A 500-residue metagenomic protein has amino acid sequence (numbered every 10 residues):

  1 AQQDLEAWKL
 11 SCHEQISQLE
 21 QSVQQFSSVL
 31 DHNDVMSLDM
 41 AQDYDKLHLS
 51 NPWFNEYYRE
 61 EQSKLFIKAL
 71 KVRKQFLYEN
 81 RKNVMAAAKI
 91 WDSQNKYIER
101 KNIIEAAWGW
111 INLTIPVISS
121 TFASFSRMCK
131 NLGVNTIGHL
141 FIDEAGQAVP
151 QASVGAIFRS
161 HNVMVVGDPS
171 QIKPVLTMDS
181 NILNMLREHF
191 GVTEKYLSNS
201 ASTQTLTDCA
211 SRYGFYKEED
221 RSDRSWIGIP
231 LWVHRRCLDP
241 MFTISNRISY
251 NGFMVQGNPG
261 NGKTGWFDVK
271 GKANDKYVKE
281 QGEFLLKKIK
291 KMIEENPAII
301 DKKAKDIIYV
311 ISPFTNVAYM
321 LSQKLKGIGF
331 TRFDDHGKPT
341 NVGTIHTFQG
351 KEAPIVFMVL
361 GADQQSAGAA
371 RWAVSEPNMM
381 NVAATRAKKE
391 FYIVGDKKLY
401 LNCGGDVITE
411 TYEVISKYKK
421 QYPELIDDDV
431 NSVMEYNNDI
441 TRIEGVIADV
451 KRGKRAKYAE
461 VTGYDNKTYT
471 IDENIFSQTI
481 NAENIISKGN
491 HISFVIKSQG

Functional and structural regions predicted by a protein language model:
A1-L30, S180-I182, H189, R236-I248 (+4 more regions): The feature marks helicase ATPase cores and/or their adjacent C-terminal helical subdomains in SF1/SF2/AAA+ helicases
D4-G138: Conserved helicase NTPase catalytic core signature
I90-W91, K96-I248: ASCE P-loop NTPase helicase motor core
I118-S119, F141, M164-V166, I311 (+3 more regions): Structural motif
D179-I229, Q365-A456, Y464-T470, Q478-E483 (+2 more regions): Helicase C-terminal subdomain and adjacent C-terminal extension
N246-K326: Conserved helicase/translocase motor-coupling segment
E294-Y309, N316-T385, K397-C403, S416-Q421: Conserved helicase C-terminal RecA-like lobe
G361-A362, V495-G500: Short, charged beta-turn/beta-strand-edge "cap" motif at the junction between a beta-strand and an adjacent loop
